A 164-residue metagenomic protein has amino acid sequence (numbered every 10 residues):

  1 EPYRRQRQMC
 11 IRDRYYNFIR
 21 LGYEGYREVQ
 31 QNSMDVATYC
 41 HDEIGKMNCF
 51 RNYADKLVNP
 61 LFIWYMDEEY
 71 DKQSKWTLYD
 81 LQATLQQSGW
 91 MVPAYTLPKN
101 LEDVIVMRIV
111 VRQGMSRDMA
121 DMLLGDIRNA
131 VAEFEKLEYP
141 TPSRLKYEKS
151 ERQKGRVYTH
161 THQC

Functional and structural regions predicted by a protein language model:
E1-R7, I11: Single conserved hydrophobic/aromatic residue that forms the stacking wall/gate of nucleotide- or nucleobase-binding
R4-R5, Y15, Y23: A conserved active-site cap/scaffold subdomain adjacent to cofactor or substrate pockets
F18, G22-C164: Non-catalytic terminal extensions of PLP-dependent enzymes
